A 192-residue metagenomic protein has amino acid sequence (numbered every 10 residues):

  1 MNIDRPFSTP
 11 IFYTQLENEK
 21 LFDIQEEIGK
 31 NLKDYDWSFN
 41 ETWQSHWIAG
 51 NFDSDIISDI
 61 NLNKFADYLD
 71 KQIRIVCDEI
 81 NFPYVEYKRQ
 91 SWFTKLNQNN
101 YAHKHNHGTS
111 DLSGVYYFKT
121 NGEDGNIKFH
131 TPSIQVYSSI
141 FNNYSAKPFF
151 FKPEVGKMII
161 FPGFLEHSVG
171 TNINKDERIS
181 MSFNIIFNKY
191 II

Functional and structural regions predicted by a protein language model:
M1-N81, Y101: Non-heme Fe(II)/2-oxoglutarate
R5-S8, Y87, V155: A short, polar/charged loop/turn motif at coil->beta-strand junctions and beta-hairpin connectors
Q15-L16, I185-K189: Short beta-strand-to-coil "C-cap" segments at the C-terminal boundary of structured domains/repeats, marking
I75-Q98: Long amphipathic N-terminal alpha/beta scaffold segment
V85, I173-K175: A short beta-turn/loop motif at secondary-structure boundaries
Q90-I160, S168-G170, E177, F187-I192: Catalytic core of non-heme Fe(II) oxygenases with the double-stranded beta-helix
